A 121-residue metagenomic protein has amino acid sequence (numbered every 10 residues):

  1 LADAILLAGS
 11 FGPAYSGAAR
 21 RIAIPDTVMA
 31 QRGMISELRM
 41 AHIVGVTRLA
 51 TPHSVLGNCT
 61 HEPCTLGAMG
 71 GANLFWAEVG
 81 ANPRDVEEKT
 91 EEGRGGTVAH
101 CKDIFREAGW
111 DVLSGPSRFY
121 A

Functional and structural regions predicted by a protein language model:
L1-I5: Charged helix-capping and loop-helix junction motifs
G9-A121: Auxiliary Fe-S-binding modules of radical SAM enzymes
